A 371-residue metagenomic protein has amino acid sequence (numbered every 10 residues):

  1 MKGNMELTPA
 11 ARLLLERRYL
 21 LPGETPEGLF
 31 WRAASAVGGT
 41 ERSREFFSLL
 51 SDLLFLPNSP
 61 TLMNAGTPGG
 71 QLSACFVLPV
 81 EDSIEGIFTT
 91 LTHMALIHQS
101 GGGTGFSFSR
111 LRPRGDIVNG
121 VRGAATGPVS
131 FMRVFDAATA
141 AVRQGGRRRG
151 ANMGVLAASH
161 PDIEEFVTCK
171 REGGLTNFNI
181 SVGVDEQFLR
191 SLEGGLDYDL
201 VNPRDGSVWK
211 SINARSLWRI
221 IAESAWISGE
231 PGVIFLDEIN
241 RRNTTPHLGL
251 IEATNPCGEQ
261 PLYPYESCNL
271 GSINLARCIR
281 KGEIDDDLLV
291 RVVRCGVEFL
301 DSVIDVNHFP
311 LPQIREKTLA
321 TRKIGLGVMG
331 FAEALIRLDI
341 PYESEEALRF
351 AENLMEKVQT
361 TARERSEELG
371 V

Functional and structural regions predicted by a protein language model:
M1-V371: Extended catalytic cores of very large enzyme megasubunits
